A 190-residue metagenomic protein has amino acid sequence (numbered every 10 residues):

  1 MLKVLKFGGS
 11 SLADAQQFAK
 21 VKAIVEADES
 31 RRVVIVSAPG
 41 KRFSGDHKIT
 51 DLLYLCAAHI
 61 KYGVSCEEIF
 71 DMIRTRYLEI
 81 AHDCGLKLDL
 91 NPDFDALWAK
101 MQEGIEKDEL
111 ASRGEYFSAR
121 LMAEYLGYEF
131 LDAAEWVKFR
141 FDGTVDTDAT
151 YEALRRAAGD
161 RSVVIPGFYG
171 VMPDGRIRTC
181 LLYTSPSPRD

Functional and structural regions predicted by a protein language model:
M1-S185: Nucleotide/pyrophosphate-binding catalytic subdomain
P186-D190: A short, hydrophobic C-terminal helix/tail in secreted or cell-surface proteins
